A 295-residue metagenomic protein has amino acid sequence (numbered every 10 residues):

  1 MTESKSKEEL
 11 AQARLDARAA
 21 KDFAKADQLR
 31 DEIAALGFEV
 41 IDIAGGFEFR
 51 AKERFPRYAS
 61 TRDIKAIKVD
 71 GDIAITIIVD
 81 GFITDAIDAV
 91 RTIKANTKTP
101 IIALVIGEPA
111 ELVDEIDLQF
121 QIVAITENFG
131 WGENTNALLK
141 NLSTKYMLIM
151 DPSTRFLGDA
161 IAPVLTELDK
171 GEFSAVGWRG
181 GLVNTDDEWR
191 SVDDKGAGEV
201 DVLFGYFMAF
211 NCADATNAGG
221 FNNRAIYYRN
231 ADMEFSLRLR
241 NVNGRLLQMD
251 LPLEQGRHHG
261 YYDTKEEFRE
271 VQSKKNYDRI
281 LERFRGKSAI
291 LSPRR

Functional and structural regions predicted by a protein language model:
G45-F47, Q248-F268: Active-site donor/metal-binding and catalytic loop motifs of nucleotide-sugar-dependent glycosylation enzymes
E53-R91: N-proximal low-complexity "stem/linker" segments adjacent to membrane-targeting elements
R91-P100: Short, acidic, metal-binding catalytic loop of nucleotide-sugar glycosyltransferases
I125-L142: Glycine-rich, basic loop-to-helix element that forms the pyrophosphate-binding segment of sugar-nucleotide handling
M147: Short aromatic/hydrophobic "clamp" motif used to bind/position activated sugar donors
R155-W189: Conserved donor NDP-sugar-binding/catalytic core segment of glycosyltransferases
S191-A213: A recurrent flexible, glycine/aromatic-enriched loop bordering the glycosyltransferase active site that acts as
T216-R240, G244-Q248, P252-E254: Donor nucleotide-sugar recognition loop
